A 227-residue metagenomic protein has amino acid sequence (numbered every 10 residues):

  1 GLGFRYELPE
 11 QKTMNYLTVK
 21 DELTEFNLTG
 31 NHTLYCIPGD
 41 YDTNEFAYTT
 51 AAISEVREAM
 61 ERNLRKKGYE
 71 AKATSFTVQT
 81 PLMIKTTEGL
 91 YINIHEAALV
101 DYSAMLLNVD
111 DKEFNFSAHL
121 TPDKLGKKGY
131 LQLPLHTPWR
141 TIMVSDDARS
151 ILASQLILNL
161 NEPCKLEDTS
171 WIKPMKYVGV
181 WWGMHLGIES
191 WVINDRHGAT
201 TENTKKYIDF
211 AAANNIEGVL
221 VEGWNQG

Functional and structural regions predicted by a protein language model:
G1-L166: N-terminal accessory beta-strand-rich subdomains and adjacent acidic, glycine-rich linkers that precede catalytic cores
Y6, K165-T169, T201-I208: Phosphate-binding glycine-rich loops and adjacent basic patches that engage nucleotide phosphates, nucleic-acid
L133, S170, R196-T200: Catalytic cores of large soluble enzymes that bind and process phosphate-bearing ligands
K173: Phosphate/adenylate-binding glycine loop and adjacent helical scaffold
V178-G227: Aromatic-lined carbohydrate-binding/catalytic grooves of carbohydrate-active enzymes
